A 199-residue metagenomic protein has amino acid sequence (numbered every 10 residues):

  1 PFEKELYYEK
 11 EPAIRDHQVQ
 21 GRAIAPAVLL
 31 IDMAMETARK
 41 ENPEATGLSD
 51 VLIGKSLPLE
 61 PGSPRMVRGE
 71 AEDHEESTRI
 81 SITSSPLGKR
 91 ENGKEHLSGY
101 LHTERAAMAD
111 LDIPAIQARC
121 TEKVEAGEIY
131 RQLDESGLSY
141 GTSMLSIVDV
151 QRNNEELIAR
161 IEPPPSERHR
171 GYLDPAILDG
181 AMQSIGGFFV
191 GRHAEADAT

Functional and structural regions predicted by a protein language model:
P1-T199: Acyl-thioester-processing domains in fatty-acid/polyketide/NRPS systems
